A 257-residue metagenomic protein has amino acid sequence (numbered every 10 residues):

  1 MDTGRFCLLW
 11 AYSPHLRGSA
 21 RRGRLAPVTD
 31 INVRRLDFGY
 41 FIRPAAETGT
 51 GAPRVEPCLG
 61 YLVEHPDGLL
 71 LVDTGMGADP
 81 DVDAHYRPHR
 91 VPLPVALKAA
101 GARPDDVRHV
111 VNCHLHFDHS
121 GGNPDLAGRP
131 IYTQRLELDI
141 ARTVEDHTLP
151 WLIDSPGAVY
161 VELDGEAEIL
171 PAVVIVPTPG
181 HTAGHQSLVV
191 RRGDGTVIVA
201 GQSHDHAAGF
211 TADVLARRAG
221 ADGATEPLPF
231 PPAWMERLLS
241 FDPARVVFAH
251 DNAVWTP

Functional and structural regions predicted by a protein language model:
F6, P80, W151, E166-E168 (+2 more regions): Metallo-beta-lactamase
H15-P27: Short, Lys/Arg-enriched N-terminal segments with co-localized hydrophobic residues within the first ~10-30 amino acids
T29-V33: Extreme N-terminal starter segment of soluble prokaryotic enzymes
R35-A99, S187-D205: Conserved beta-strand hairpin/beta-sheet module of binuclear metal-dependent hydrolase folds, prominently
V91-A102, D106-R108, P130-P177, G223-P243: Metallo-beta-lactamase
V107-D118: Metallo-beta-lactamase
P124-A127: Short, conserved loop/helix-junction motifs that constitute active-site signature segments in enzyme catalytic cores
